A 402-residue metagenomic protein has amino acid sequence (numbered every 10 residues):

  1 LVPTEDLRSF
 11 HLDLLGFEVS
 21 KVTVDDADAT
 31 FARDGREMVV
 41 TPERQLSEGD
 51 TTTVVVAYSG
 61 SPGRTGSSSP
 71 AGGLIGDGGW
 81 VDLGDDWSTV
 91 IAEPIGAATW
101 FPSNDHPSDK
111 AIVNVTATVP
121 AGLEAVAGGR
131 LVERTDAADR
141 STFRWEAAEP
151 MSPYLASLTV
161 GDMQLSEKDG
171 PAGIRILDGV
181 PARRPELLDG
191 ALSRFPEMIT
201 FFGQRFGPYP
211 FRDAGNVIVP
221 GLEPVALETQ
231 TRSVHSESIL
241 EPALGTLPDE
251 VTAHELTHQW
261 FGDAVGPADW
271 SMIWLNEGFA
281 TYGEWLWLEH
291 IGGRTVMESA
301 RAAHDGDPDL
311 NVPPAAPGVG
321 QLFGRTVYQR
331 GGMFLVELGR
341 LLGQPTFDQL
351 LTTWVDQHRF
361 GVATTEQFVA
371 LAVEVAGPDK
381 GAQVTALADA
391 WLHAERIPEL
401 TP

Functional and structural regions predicted by a protein language model:
L1-Y209, R340-L342, A386, A390: Acidic/His-enriched low-complexity segments
A92, S108, R212, S233-E298: Zinc-dependent metallopeptidase catalytic helix centered on the HExxH motif and its immediate flanking segment
V115, F202-G203, L275-L288, F368-A372: An active-site-proximal "capping" alpha-helix that borders the catalytic cofactor pocket
L188, R205, P210, G221-V234 (+1 more regions): Catalytic zinc-binding patch centered on the HExxH motif and its immediate surroundings that defines zinc-dependent
P210, G324-P402: Amphipathic alpha-helical substructures
P210-E228, I273-F279, A300-R301: Short, solvent-exposed turn/loop segments enriched in Gly/Ser/Thr/Pro and often Arg
W287-D307, T346-L351: Short helix/loop segments within enzyme catalytic domains that coordinate or immediately flank catalytic cofactors
G306-G324: The feature captures the short pre-catalytic strand/loop hairpin that immediately precedes and shapes the active-site
